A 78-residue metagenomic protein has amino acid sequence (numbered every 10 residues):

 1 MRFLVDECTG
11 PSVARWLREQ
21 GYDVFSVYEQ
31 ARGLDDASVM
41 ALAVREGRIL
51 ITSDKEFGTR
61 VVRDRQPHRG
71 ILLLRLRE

Functional and structural regions predicted by a protein language model:
R2-I49: N-terminal first-folded block
E7, S53-K55, L76: Short secondary-structure boundary segments
T9, S38-V39, F57-T59, P67: Low-complexity, compositionally biased segments
Q20-G21, S53, P67: Short, conserved active-site loops that position catalytic residues or coordinate cofactors/metal ions across diverse
A43-V61: Acidic, metal-binding active-site segment of PIN/NYN-like and related structure-specific nucleases
G58-E78: Mid-chain, well-packed structural core segment of small domains
